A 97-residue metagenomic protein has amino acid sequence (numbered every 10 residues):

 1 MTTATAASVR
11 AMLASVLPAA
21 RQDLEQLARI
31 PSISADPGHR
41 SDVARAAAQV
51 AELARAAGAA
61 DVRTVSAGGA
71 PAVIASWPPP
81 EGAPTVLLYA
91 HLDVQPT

Functional and structural regions predicted by a protein language model:
T2-T97: Acidic/His- and Gly-rich active-site-bordering loop/insert found across diverse amide/peptide-bond hydrolases
